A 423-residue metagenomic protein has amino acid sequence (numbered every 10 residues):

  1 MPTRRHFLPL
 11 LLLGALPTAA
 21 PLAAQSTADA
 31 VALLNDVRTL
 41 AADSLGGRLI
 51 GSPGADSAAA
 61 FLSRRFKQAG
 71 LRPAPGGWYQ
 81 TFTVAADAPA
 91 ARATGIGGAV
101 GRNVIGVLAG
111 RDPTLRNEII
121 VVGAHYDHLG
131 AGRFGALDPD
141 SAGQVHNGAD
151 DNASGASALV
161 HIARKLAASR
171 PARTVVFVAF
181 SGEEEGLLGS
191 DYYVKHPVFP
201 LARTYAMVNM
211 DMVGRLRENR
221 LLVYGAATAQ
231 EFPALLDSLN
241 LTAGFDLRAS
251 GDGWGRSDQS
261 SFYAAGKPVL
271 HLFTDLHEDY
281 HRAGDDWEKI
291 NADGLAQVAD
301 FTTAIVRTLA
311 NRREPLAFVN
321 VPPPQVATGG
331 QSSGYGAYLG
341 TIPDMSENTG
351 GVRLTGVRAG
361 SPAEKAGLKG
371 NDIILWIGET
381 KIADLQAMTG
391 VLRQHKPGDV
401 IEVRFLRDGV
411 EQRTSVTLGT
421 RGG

Functional and structural regions predicted by a protein language model:
P9-A19: Bacterial N-terminal signal peptides
P21-P73, N117-I119: N-terminal hydrophobic or amphipathic helices/low-complexity stretches enriched in small/hydrophobic/Pro/Gly
S26, D43-P53, Q68, A91-G95 (+8 more regions): Second-shell loop/turn segments in exported
R48-A109: A non-catalytic alpha/beta surface segment that caps or lines the substrate-entry region of metallo-dependent hydrolase
G106, L115-E118, V122-H128, R133-L187 (+1 more regions): Alpha-helical metal-binding/catalytic segments enriched in His/Glu/Asp
R170, F180-H277, N291, L295: Metal-dependent peptidase/peptidase-like ectodomains
E278-P324: His/Asp/Glu-rich mid-to-C-terminal helical/loop segments that flank catalytic regions of hydrolases
F301, A310-G423: C-terminal recognition in membrane/secretory proteostasis and scaffolding
